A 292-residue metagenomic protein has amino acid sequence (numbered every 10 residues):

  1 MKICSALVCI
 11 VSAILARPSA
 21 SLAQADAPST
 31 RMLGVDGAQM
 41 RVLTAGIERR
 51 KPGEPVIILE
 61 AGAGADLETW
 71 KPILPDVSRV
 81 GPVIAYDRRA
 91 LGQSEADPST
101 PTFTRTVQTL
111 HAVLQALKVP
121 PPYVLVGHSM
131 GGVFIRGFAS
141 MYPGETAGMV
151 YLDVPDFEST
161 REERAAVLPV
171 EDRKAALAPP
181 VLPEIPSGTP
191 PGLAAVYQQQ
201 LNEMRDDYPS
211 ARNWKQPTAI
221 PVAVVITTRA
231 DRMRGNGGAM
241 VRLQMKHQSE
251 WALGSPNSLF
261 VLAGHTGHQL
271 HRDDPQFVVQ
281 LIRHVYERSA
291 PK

Functional and structural regions predicted by a protein language model:
S5-R17: Bacterial N-terminal signal peptides
Q24-Q39: N-terminal cap/lid segment of alpha/beta-hydrolase-fold proteins
A38-Q93: Conserved HGGG/HGGXW glycine-rich cap/lid loop of the alpha/beta-hydrolase fold
L43-A45, A85-V124: Active-site loop/oxyanion-hole signature of alpha/beta-hydrolase fold enzymes
P121-S159: Conserved hydrolase catalytic core segment
V150-G188, G235: Flexible "cap/lid" loop of the alpha/beta hydrolase fold
L182-G264: Conserved serine/cysteine hydrolase catalytic core
P256-K292: Catalytic active-site module of serine/aspartate enzymes centered on a nucleophile-bearing elbow/loop
